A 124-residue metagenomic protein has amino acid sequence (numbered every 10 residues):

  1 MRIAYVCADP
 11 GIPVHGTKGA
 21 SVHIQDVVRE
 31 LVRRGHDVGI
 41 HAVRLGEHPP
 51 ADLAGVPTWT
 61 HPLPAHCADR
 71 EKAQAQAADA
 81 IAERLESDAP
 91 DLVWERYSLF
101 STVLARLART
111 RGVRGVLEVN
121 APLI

Functional and structural regions predicted by a protein language model:
M1-H48, D52-A54: N-terminal subdomain of nucleotide-sugar transferases
I3, A108-I124: Active-site proximal beta-strand in glycosyltransferases
V6, H41, H61, E118-V119: Generic beta-sheet signal
D9-P13, L63-H66, P122-I124: A short, flexible beta-alpha/helix-coil linker loop
A54-E83: A short, charged, and often flexible helix/loop element on the N-terminal side of the glycosyltransferase catalytic
R84-P90: Glycine-rich phosphate-binding loop signature in dinucleotide/nucleotide-binding domains
D91-L92, R114: Short, Asp-centered acidic motifs that coordinate Mg2+ and/or phosphate in catalytic or ligand-binding sites
E95-F100, V119: Short His-centered aromatic/hydrophobic patch
